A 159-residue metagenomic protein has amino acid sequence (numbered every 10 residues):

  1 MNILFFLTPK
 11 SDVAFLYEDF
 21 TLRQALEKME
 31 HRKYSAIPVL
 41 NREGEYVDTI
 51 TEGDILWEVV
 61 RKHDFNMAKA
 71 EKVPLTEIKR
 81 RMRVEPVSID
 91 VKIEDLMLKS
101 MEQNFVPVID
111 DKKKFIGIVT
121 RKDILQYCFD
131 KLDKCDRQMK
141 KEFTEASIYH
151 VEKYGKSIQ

Functional and structural regions predicted by a protein language model:
M1-V13, A70-R83: Bateman (tandem CBS) regulatory domains
L7-T8, E30, V60, K79-R80 (+1 more regions): Alpha-helix boundary recognition
F15-Y34, L40, E85-Q103, I109-D111 (+3 more regions): The conserved cystathionine-beta-synthase
F20, I50, V73, V91 (+1 more regions): Short beta-to-alpha loop/turn elements within the nucleotide-binding domains of ABC transporters
M29-R32, I37-D54, S100, V108-D123: A glycine-centered beta-loop-beta connector
D54-A70, I124-Q138: A short, polar/charged loop-to-alpha-helix boundary motif
R83-E85, D111-Q159: Cytosolic regulatory modules rich in charged/polar residues
